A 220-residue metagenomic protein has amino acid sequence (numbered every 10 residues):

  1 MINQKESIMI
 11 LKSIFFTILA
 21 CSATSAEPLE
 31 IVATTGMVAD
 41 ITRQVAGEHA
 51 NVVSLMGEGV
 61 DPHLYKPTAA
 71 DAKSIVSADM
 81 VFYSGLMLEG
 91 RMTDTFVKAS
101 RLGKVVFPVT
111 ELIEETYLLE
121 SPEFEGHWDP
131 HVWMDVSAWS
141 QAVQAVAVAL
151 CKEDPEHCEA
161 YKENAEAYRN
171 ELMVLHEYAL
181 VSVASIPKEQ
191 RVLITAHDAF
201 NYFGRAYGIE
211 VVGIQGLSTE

Functional and structural regions predicted by a protein language model:
S7-T17: Sec-dependent signal peptide recognition, specifically the positively charged N-region followed immediately by
F16-A26: Hydrophobic h-region of N-terminal signal peptides that target proteins for export in Gram-negative bacteria
A26-E220: Extracytoplasmic metal-acquisition and chelation regions
